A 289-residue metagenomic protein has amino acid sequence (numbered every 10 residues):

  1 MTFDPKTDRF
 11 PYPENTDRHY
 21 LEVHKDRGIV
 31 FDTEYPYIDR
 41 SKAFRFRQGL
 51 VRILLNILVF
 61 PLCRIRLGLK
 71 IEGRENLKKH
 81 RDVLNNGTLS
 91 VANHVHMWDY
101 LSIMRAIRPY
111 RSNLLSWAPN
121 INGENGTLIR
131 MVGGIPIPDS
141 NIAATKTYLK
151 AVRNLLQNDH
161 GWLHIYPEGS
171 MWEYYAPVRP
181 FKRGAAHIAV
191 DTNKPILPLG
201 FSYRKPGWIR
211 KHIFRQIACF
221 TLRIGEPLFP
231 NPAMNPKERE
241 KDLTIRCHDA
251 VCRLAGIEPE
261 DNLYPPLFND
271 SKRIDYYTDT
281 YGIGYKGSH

Functional and structural regions predicted by a protein language model:
T2-I38, A43, K146-H289: Non-catalytic C-terminal accessory region of glycerolipid acyltransferases and related lyso-lipid remodeling enzymes
Y12, H19-G73, E124-V132: A transmembrane-helix-recognition feature enriched in membrane-embedded lipid enzymes and envelope glyco-/phospholipid
Q48-L50, L114-L115, I142, Y174-A176: A generic secondary-structure micro-motif detector that highlights 1-2 residue hydrophobic/ambivalent hotspots embedded
F60-H94: Helix-to-loop junction immediately C-terminal to a conserved catalytic motif
I71, L114, G134-P136, I196-P198 (+1 more regions): Conserved beta-strand scaffold positions in the cores of enzyme catalytic domains, especially in NTP/NDP-utilizing
E75, I142, S202: Residue-level "edge-of-site" marker
D82-I142: Catalytic core of membrane glycerolipid acyltransferases/transacylases, capturing the structured, soluble-facing
